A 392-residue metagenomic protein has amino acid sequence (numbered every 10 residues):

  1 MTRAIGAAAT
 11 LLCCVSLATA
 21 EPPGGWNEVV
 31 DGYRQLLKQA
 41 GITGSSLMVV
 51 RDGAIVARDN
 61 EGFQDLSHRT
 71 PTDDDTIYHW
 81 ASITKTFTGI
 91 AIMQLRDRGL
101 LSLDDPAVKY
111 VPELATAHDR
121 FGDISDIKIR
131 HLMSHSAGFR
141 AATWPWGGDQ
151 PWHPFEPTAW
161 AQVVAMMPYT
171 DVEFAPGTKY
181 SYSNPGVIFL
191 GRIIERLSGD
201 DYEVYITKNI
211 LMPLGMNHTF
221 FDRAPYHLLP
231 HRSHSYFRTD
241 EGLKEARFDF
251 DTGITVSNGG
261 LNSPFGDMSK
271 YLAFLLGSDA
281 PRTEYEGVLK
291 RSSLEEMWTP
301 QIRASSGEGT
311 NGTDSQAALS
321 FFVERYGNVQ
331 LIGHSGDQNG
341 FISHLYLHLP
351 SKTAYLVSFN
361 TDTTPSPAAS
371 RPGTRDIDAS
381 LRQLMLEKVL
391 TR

Functional and structural regions predicted by a protein language model:
A18-A20: Boundary at the C-terminal end of the N-terminal hydrophobic targeting segment
P22-W80, L100, E113-A117, P168-Y169 (+1 more regions): Short, conserved catalytic-motif segment at the N-terminal edge
N27-Y33, L47, G53, I77-D104 (+2 more regions): Active-site SXXK
D65, D119-N339: Short, surface-exposed loop or secondary-structure junction motifs that flank catalytic or metal-binding residues
L103-D119, L214: Short, glycine/proline-biased beta-turn/loop segments that scaffold the active-site neighborhood
Q301-G307, S358-R392: Short, gly/Ser/Thr-rich active-site loops of penicillin-recognizing serine hydrolases
L331-S335, I342-H348, K352-T361, P365: Short, well-ordered beta-strand elements
